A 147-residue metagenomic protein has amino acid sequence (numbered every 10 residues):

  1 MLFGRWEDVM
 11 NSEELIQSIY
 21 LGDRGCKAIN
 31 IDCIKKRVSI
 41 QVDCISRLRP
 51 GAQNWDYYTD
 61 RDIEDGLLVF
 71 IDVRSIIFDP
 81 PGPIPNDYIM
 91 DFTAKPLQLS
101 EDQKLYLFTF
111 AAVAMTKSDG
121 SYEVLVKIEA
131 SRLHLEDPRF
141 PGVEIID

Functional and structural regions predicted by a protein language model:
M1-D147: Surface-exposed, interaction-prone regions used to assemble/regulate multi-protein complexes
